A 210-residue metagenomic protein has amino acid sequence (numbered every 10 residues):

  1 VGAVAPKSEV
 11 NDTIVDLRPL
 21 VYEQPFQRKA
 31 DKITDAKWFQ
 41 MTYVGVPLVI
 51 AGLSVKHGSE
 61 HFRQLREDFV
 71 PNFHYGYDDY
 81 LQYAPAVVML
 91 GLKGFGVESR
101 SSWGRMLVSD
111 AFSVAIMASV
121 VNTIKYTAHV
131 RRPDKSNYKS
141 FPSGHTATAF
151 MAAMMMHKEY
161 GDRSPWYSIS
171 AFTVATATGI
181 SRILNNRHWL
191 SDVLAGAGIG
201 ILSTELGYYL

Functional and structural regions predicted by a protein language model:
V1-E98, R105-D110, L210: N-terminal targeting leaders of membrane proteins
L20, Q24-Q27, L65-R66, P85 (+5 more regions): A generic structural signal for ordered alpha-helices
F39, F73-A84, R100-R105, S109 (+7 more regions): Solvent-exposed, acidic/flexible segments
G45-V49, L107-T123, M151-A152, L194 (+3 more regions): Hydrophobic, lipid-facing residues on alpha-helical transmembrane segments of integral membrane proteins
V46-V49, L81-G91, I116, V120 (+3 more regions): Lipid-exposed faces of alpha-helical membrane segments in multi-pass integral membrane proteins
H57-Q64, S119-T127, H145-A149: Hydrophobic, membrane-facing alpha-helical anchors
L90-S99, V120-R132: Membrane-helix exit/interface motif
K125, V130, D134-L210: Membrane-embedded catalytic cores of phosphoryl/pyrophosphoryl-handling enzymes
